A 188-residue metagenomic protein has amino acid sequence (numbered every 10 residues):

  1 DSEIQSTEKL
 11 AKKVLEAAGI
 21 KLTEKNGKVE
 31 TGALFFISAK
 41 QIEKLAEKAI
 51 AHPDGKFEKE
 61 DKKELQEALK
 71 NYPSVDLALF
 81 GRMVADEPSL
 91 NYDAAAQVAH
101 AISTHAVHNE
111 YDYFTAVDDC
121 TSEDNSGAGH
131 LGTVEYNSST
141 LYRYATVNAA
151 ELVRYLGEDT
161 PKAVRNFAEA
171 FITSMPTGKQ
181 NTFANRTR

Functional and structural regions predicted by a protein language model:
S2-R188: Basic polyanion-binding and macromolecular-assembly surfaces
